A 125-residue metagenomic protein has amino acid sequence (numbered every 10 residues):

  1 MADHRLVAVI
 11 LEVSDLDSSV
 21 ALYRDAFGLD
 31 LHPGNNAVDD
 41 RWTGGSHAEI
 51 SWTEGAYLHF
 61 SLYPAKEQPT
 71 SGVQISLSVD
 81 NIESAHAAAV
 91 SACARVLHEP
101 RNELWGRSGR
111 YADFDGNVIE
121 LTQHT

Functional and structural regions predicted by a protein language model:
A2, A8, H86-T125: Vicinal oxygen chelate
D3, I10-Y57: Core segments of cupin and vicinal oxygen chelate
L6-A8, G72-Q74: Eukaryotic phosphotyrosine signaling hubs
I10-E12, S76-D80: Short hydrophobic/aromatic beta-strand micro-patches that form the beta-sheet surface supporting nucleotide- or nucleic
L16, I82-E83: Residues at or immediately preceding the N-termini of alpha-helices
L22, E83-A88: Short amphipathic alpha-helices within nucleic acid-binding modules
P33, A56, F60-A65, H98 (+1 more regions): Acetyl-CoA-dependent GNAT
S46-A48, V73, W105-G109: Short beta-strand micro-motifs in enzyme catalytic cores
